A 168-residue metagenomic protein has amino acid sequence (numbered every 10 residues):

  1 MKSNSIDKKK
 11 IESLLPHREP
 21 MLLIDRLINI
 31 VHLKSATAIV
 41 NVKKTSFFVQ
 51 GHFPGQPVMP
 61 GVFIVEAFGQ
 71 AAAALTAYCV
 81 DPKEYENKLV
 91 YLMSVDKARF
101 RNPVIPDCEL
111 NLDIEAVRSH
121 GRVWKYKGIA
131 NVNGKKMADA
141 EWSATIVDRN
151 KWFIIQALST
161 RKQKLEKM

Functional and structural regions predicted by a protein language model:
M1-N29: N-terminal leader/capping segments at the start of a protein or of a new domain
K2-S3, I105-P106, V117-M168: HotDog/MaoC-like acyl-thioester-processing domains
K2-S5, A73-N111, M137-D139, T145-V147: Hydrophobic beta-strand-centered segment that forms part of the acyl-chain substrate-binding groove
E12, G55, F100-N102: Beta-strand-rich interaction surfaces with strong enrichment in secreted/lumenal proteins
E19-M59, I64: Catalytic strand-loop segment that frames the active site of acyl-thioester-processing enzymes
M21-L23, L110-N111, W124: Hydrophobic core residues within well-ordered beta-strands of beta-rich domains
D25-I28, D96, R101, E115-V117 (+1 more regions): Conserved positions in beta-strands of structured domains
F63-A71: Short amphipathic alpha-helical face segments that pack within enzyme cores and frequently flank/anchor catalytic
